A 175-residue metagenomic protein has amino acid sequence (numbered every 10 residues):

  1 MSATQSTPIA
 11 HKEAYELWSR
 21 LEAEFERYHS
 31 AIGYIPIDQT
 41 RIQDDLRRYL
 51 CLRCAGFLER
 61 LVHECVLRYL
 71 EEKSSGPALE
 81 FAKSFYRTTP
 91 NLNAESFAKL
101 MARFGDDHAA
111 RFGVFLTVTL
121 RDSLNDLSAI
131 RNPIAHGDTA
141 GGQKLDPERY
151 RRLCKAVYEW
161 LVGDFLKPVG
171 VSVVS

Functional and structural regions predicted by a protein language model:
M1-R47, A156, S175: Charged alpha-helical initiation segments
K12, R41-Y49, V118-N125, E148: Short, solvent-exposed segments of well-ordered alpha helices
R20, R27, Y49, R53 (+3 more regions): Charged, amphipathic alpha-helical oligomerization/scaffolding segments
F25, H29-I32, L61-V62, R131 (+2 more regions): A structural signal for well-ordered alpha-helices, especially hydrophobic packing surfaces of coiled-coils
S30-I37, V66, L70, T139 (+1 more regions): Short, flexible helix-adjacent loops and helix caps
D44-L67: Short, hydrophobic, well-ordered secondary-structure elements
L70-G141, W160, P168-V171: Flexible secondary-structure boundary motifs
Q143-S175: C-terminal structured interaction module
